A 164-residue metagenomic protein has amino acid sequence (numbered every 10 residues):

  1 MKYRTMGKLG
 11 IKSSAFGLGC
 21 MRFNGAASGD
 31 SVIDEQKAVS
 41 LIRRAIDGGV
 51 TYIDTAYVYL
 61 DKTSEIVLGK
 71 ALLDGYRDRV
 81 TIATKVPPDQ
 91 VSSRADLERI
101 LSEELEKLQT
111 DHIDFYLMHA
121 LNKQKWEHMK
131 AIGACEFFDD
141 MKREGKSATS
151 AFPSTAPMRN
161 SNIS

Functional and structural regions predicted by a protein language model:
M1-V80, F137, R143: N-terminal binding-site loop/beta-alpha segment at the start of enzyme catalytic domains that lines or forms
S14, D74, P87-P88, K107: Proline-rich low-complexity regions
S14-L18, I53-T55, V80-T84, I113-M118 (+1 more regions): Hydrophobic faces of well-ordered beta-strands that scaffold small-molecule active sites in alpha/beta enzyme cores
F23-G25, P87-P88, A120-K123: Conserved radical SAM core fold
G29, V58-Y59, P88, K125 (+1 more regions): Short N-terminal micro-motifs specific to bacterial/archaeal maturation and metal-cluster initiation sites
Y59, G75-R94, H119: Structural motif corresponding to the early beta-alpha repeats
V91-S164: Glycine/proline-rich, positively charged, aromatic-decorated active-site loop/lid region on the catalytic face
